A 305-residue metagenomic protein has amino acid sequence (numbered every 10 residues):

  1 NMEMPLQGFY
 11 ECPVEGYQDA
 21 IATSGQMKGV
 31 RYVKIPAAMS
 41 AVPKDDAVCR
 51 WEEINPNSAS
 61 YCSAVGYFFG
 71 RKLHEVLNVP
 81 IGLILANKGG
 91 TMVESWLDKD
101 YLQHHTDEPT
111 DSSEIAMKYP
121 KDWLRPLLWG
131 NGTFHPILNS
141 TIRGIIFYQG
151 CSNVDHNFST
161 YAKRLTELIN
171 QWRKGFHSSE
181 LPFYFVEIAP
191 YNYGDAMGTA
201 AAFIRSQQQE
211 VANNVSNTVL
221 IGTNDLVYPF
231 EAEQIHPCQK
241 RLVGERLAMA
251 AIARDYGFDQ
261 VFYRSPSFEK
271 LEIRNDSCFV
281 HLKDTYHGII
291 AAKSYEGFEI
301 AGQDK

Functional and structural regions predicted by a protein language model:
N1-K305: Cell-envelope and extracellular/periplasmic
